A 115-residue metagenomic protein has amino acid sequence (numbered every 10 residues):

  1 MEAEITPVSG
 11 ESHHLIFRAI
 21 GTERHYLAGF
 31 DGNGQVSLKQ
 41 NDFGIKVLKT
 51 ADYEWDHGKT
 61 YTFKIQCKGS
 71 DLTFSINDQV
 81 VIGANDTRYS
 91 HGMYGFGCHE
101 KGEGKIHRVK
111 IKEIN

Functional and structural regions predicted by a protein language model:
M1-A3, G58-K68, L72-F74: Short tryptophan-centered beta-strand motifs in secreted/extracellular beta-sheet-rich domains of glycan-recognition
M1-D42: Secretory/extracellular carbohydrate-interaction modules and structurally similar beta-sandwich "look-alikes"
V8, E54-G58, Y89: Surface-exposed coil/turn segments at beta-strand junctions on protein surfaces, enriched
G21, C67-G69, G102: A generic beta-sheet turn/junction motif
D42-K64: Short, aromatic/His-centered strand-loop micro-motif at the edge of beta-sheets
K49-W55, G83-A84, G95-F96: Beta-strand-rich interaction surfaces with strong enrichment in secreted/lumenal proteins
S75-G95: Short, solvent-exposed beta-strand-to-loop segments that form ligand-recognition rims of beta-rich domains
H91-N115: Ligand-recognition surfaces built from glycine- and aromatic
